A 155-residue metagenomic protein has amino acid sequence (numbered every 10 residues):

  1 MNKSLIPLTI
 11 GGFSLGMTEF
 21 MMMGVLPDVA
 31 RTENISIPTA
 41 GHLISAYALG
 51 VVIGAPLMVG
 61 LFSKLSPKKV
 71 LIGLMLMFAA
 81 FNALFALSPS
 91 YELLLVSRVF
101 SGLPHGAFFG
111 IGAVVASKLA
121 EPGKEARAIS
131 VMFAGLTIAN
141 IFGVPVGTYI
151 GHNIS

Functional and structural regions predicted by a protein language model:
S4-I37, M58: Extracytoplasmic
G16, F20, G102-G110, I141: Small-residue-rich segments within alpha-helical transmembrane domains of MFS-like 12-TM solute carriers
F20, A48-P56, N140-I141: Residue-level signature of mid-helix packing/kink "hotspots" within the transmembrane helices of 12-pass Major
N34, S66, L87-L93: Helix-breaking motifs and short loop linkers at transmembrane-helix boundaries and internal kinks in secondary membrane
A55-S66: Helix-to-loop junctions at the C-terminal end of transmembrane segments in multipass secondary transporters
M77, F81-L84, E92-S101: Paired small-residue
L93, V131-S155: Helix-loop-helix hairpin linking two adjacent transmembrane segments in secondary transporters
S97-G135: Cytoplasmic helix-loop-helix junction between adjacent transmembrane helices in 12-TM secondary transporters
